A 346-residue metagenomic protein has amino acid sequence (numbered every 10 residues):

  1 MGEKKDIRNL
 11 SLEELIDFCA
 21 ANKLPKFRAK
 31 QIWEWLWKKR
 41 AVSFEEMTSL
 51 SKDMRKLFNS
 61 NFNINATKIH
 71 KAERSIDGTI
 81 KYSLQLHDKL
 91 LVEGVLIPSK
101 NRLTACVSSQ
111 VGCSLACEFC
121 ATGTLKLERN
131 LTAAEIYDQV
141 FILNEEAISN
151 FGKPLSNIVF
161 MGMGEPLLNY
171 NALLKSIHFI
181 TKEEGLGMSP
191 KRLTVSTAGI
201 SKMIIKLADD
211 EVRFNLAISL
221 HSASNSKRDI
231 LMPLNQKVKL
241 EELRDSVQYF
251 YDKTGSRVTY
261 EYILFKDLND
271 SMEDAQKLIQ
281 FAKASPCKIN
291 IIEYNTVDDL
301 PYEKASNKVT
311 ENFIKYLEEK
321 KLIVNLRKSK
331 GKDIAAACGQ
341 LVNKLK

Functional and structural regions predicted by a protein language model:
M1-V92, P98-K100, Q248-R257, Y262-K346: Auxiliary Fe-S-binding modules of radical SAM enzymes
L12, S114, I200-K202, N225 (+1 more regions): Alpha-helix N-cap/helix-start and coil->helix boundary motif
S75, S108-S109, S196, S219: Short linear Ser/Thr-Pro motifs
I80, V92, L103-V107, L115 (+1 more regions): Generic beta-strand structural signal
L96-I97, A172: Residue-level structural signal for beta-strand termini and adjacent loop
P98-F141: Canonical Radical SAM [4Fe-4S] cluster-binding loop centered on the CxxxCxxC motif and its immediate flanking residues
N144-K320, N325: Conserved AdoMet/S-adenosylmethionine-binding subsite of the radical SAM
